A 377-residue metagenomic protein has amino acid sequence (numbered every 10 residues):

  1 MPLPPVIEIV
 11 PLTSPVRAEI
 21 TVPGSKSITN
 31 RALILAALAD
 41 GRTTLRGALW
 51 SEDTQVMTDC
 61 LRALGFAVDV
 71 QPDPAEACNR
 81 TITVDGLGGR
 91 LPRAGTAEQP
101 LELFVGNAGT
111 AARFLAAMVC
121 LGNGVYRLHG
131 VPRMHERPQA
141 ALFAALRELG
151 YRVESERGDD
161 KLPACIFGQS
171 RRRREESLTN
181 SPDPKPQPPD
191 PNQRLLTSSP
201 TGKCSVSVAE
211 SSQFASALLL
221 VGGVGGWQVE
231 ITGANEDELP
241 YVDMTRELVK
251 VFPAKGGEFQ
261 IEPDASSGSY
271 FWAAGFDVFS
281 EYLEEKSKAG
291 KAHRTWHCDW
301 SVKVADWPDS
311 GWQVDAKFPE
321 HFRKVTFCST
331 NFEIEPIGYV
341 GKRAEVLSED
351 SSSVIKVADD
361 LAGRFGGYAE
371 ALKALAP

Functional and structural regions predicted by a protein language model:
M1-S170, P200-P377: Structural preference for solvent-exposed beta-strand-turn elements and adjacent flexible terminal/loop segments within
P23, S177-K185: Short N-terminal alpha-helical targeting/association segments
R171-R174, R194: Basic polycationic patches enriched in arginine
N180-D183, D190-N192, H293: Intrinsic-disorder-associated, low-complexity terminal segments enriched in Asp/Asn/His/Tyr and depleted of Lys/Arg
